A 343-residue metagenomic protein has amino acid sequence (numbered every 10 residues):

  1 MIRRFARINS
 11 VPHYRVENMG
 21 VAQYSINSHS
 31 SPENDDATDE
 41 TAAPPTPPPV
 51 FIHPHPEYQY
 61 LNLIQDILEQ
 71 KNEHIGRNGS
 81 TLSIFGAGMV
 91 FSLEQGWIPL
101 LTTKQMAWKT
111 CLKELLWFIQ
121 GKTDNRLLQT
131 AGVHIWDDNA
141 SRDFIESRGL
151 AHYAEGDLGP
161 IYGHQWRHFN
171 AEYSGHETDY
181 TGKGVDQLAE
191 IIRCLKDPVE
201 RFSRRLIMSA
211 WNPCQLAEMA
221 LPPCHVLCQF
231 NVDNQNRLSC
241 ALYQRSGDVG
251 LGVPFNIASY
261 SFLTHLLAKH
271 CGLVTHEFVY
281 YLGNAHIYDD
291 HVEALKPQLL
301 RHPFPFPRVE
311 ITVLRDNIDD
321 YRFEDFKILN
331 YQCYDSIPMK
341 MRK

Functional and structural regions predicted by a protein language model:
I2-F5, Y14-K343: Terminal, non-catalytic protein-protein interaction segments that mediate quaternary/complex assembly
